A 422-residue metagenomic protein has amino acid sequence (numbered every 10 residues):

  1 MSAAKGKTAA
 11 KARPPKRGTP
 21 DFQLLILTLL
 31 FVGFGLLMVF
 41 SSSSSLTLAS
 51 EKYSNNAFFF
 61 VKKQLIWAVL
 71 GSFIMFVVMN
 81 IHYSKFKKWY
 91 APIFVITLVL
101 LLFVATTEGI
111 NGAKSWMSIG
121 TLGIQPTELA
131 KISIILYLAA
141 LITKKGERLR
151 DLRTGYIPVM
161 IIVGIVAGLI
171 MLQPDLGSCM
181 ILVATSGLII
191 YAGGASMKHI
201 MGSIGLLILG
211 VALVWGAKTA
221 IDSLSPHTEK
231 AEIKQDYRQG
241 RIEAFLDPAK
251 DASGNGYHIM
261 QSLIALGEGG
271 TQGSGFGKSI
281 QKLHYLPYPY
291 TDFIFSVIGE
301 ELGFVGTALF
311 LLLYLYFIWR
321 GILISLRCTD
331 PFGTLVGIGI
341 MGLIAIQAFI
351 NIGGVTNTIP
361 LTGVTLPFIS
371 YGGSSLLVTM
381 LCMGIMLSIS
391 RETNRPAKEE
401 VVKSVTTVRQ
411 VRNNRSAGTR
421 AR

Functional and structural regions predicted by a protein language model:
S2-I26, L30-F31, M38, S45-Q173 (+5 more regions): Membrane-helix boundary/helix-loop-helix interface segments in multi-pass membrane proteins
L65-I74, E301-I318: Hydrophobic alpha-helical transmembrane segments
A68, E128-A139, L182-S186, L311-L315 (+1 more regions): Alpha-helical transmembrane segments of multi-pass membrane proteins
A91-P92, L98, I157-G168, G177-H227: Hydrophobic alpha-helical segments of polytopic membrane proteins
W116, G202-F304, P331: Hydrophobic, glycine- and aromatic-enriched re-entrant/interface helices and adjoining loop segments
M180, T185-H199, G277-G306, V364-L377: Interfacial segments of multi-pass membrane proteins
T219, F304, L311, R320 (+3 more regions): Membrane-proximal intracellular helices of multi-pass ion channels
I322-G363: Loop-to-helix entry and N-terminal half of a specific, functionally important transmembrane alpha helix in multi-pass
